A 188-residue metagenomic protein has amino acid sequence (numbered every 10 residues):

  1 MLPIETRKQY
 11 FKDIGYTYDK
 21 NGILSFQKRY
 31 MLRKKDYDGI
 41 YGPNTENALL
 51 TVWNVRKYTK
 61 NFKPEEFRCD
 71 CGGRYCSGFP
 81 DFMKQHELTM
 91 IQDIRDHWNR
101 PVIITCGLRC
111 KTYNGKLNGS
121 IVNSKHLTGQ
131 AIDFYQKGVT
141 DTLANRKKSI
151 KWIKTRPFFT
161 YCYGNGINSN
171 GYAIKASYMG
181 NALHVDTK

Functional and structural regions predicted by a protein language model:
M1-T51: Short acidic, glycine/serine/threonine-rich helix-capping segments at coil-helix boundaries
K8, K20, E46, E87-I91 (+1 more regions): Extracytoplasmic/secreted envelope proteins and their assembly/folding machinery, especially bacterial periplasmic
K12-I14, K34-Y37, G73-K84, Q136-G138 (+1 more regions): Second-shell loop/turn segments in exported
I23, C110, F134: Divalent metal-coordination and catalytic microenvironments
T51-N99: Active-site acidic/histidine clusters and adjacent loop/turn architecture that either coordinate catalytic ions
I91-G119: Extended, low-complexity, intrinsically disordered C-terminal regulatory tails of eukaryotic serine/threonine kinases
V122-K188: Catalytic cores and adjacent binding grooves of peptidoglycan-active enzymes
